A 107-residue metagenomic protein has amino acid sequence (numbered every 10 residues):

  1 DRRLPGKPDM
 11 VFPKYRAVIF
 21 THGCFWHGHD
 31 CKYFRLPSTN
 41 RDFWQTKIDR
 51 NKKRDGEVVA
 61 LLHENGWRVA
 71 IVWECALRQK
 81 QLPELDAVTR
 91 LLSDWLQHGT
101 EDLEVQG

Functional and structural regions predicted by a protein language model:
D1-I71, C75-G107: Nucleic-acid endo/exonuclease domains
